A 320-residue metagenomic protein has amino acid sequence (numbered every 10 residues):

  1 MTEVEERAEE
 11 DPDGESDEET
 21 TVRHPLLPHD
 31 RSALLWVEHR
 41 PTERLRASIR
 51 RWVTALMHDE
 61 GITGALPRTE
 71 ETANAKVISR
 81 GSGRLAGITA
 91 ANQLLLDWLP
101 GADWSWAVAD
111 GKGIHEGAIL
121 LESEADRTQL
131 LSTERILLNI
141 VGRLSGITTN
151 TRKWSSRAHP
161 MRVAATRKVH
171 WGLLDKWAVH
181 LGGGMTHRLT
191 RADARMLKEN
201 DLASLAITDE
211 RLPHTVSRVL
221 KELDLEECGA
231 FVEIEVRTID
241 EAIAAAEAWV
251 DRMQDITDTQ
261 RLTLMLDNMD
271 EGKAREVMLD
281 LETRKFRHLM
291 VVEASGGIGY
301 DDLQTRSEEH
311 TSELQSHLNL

Functional and structural regions predicted by a protein language model:
E3-D251, D255-T263, G272-E276, D280 (+3 more regions): Acidic/glycine-rich phosphate/pyrophosphate-binding loops and surrounding catalytic core that coordinate Mg2+
V22-P25, E309-L320: Single conserved hydrophobic/aromatic residue that forms the stacking wall/gate of nucleotide- or nucleobase-binding
K198, L266-D267, H317: Conserved residues at the C-terminal ends of beta-strands
